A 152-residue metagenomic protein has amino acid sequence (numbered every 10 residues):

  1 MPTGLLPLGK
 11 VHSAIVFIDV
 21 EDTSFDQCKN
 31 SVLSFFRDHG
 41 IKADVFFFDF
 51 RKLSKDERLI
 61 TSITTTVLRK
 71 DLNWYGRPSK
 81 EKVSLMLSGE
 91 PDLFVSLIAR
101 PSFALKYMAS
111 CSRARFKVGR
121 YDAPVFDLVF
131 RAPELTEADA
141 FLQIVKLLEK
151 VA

Functional and structural regions predicted by a protein language model:
M1, T65-L85: Glycine-rich, highly charged phosphate/nucleotide-binding loops
M1-S13, T23: Short N-terminal or domain-adjacent regulatory/targeting segments
F17-E21, F48-D49, L97-A99: Structural motif
D22-I41, V45: Histidine-anchored nucleotide/phosphate-binding helix
S84, R100, A104-L105: Non-DNA-binding regulatory cores of transcription-related proteins, predominantly C-terminal effector-binding
L93-V95: Structural motif
A104-A123: A short, gly/pro- and small-residue-rich
P124-A152: Active-site-proximal region of nucleotide-activated glycan assembly enzymes, centered on histidine/acidic-rich loops
